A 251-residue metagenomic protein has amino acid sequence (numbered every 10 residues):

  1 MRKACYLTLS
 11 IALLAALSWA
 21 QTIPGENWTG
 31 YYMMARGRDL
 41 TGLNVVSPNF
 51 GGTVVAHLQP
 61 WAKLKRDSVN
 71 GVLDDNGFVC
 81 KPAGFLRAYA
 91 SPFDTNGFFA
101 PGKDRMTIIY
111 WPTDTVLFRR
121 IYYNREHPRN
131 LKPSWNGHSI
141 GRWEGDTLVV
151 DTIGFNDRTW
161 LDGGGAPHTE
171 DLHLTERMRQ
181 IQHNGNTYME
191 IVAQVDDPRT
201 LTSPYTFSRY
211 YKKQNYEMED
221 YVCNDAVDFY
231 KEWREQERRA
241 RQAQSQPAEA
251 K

Functional and structural regions predicted by a protein language model:
M1-A4: Positively charged n-region of N-terminal signal peptides that target proteins for export
Y6-A16: Bacterial N-terminal signal peptides
A20-K251: PEST-like low-complexity, intrinsically disordered acidic/proline/serine-rich tracts that flank trafficking/processing
